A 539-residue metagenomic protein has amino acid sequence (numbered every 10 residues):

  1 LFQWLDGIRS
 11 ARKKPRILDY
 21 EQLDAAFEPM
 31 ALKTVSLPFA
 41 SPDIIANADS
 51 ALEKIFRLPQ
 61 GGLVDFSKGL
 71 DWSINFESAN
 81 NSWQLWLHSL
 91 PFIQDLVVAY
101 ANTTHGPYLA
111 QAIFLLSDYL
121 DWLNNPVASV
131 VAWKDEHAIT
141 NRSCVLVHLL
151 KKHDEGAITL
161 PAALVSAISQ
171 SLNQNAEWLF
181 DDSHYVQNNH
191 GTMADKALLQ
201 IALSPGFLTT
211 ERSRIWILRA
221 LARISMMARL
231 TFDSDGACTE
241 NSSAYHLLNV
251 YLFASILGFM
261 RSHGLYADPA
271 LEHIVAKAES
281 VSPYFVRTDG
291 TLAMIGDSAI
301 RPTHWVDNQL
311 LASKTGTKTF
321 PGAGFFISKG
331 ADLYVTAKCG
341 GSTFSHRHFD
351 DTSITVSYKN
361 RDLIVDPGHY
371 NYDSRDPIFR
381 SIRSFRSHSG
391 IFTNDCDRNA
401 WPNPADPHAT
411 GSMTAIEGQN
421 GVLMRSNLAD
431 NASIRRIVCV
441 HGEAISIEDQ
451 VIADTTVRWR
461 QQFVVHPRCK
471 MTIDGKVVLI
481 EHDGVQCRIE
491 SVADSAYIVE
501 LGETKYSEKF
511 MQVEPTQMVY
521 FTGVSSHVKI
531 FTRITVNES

Functional and structural regions predicted by a protein language model:
L1-F66: Extreme N-terminal leader/anchor segments
E53-R57, L63, F325-F326, I354-V356 (+3 more regions): Short polybasic amphipathic segments
L58-W83, V97-N102: Asp/Glu-centered strand-loop micro-motifs enriched in Gly/Pro and often flanked by an aromatic residue
F66-S67, M294-D297, T303-W305, T336-G340 (+4 more regions): Short amphipathic beta-strand/extended segments with alternating polar/hydrophobic composition
N80-V275: Aromatic-lined, polymer-binding surfaces characteristic of secreted/periplasmic polysaccharide-degrading enzymes
N81, T140, R375-S539: CBM-like, beta-strand-rich accessory domains located in the C-terminal region of large, secreted polysaccharide-active
H88, A194, G322-G324, T352 (+2 more regions): Residues that flank catalytic or metal-binding motifs in active/ligand-binding sites
L199, D233, A237-H369, I416-G421 (+1 more regions): Carbohydrate-active enzyme catalytic cores, enriched for enzymes that act on polyanionic acidic polysaccharides
